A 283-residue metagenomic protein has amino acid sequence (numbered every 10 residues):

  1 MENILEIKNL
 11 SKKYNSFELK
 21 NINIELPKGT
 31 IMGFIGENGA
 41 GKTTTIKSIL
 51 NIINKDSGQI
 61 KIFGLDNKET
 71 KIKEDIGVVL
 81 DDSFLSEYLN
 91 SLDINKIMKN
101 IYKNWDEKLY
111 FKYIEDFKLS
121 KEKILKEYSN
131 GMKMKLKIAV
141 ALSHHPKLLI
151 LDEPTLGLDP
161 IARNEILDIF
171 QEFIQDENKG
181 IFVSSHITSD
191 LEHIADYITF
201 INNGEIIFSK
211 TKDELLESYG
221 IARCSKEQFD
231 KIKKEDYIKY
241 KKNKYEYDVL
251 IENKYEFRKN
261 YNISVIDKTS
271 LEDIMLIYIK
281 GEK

Functional and structural regions predicted by a protein language model:
E2-L5, K12-S189, H193-I194, T199-N202: ABC transporter nucleotide-binding domains
N9, L80, I251-N253: Pocket-edge structural micro-motifs
K28, K226, N253-Y255: Non-catalytic surface loops within mature trypsin-like serine protease
E69-K71, L216, F229-E235, Y255-I263: Short loop/helix-cap segments at secondary-structure boundaries that form the rim of catalytic
N90, T211, D267-S270: Short loop/turn segments at beta->alpha junctions
L109-K112, Q228, S270, I274: Exposed alpha-helical structural elements
L167-I251: ABC transporter nucleotide-binding domain
Y237-K283: C-terminal coupling/interaction segments
